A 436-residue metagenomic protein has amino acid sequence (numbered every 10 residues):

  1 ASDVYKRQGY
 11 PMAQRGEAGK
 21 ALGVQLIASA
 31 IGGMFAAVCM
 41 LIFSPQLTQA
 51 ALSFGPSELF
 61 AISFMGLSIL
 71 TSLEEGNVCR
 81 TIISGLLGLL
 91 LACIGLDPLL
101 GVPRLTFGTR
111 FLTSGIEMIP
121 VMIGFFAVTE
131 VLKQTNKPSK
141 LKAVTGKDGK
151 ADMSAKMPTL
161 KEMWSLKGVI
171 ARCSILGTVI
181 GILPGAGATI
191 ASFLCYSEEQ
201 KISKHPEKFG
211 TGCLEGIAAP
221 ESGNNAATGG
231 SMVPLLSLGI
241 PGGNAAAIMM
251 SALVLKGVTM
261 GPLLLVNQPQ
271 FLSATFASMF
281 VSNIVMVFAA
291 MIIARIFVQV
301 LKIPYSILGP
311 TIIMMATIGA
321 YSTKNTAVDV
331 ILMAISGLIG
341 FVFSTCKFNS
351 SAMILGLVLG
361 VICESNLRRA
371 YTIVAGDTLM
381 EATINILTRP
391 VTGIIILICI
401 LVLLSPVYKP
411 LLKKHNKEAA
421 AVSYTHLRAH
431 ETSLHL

Functional and structural regions predicted by a protein language model:
A1-Q8, R389, T425-T432: Conserved small/polar residues in nucleotide/adenosyl-binding loops
S2-D3, F35-C39, I180-T189, P220-N225 (+3 more regions): Short helix-coil transition sites and intra-membrane helix breaks within transmembrane domains of multi-pass
S2-P11, I42, G85-L86, A188-Q200 (+5 more regions): Re-entrant/interfacial helical elements at transmembrane boundaries that shape and gate the permeation pathway
Q14-I27, P206-L214: Membrane-interface alpha-helices at helix entry/exit sites of multi-pass transporters
V24-S139, L255-V402, P406-K413: Membrane-embedded alpha-helical modules
T106-C213, I318: Helix-loop-helix hairpins and the membrane-proximal interhelical loops of multi-pass alpha-helical transport proteins
M157-T159, G168-C173, A188-L264: Acidic, glycine-rich loop-and-beta core segments that form the ion-binding/anion-interacting portion of active sites
K417-S423: Short, charged juxtamembrane terminal tails flanking transmembrane helices
